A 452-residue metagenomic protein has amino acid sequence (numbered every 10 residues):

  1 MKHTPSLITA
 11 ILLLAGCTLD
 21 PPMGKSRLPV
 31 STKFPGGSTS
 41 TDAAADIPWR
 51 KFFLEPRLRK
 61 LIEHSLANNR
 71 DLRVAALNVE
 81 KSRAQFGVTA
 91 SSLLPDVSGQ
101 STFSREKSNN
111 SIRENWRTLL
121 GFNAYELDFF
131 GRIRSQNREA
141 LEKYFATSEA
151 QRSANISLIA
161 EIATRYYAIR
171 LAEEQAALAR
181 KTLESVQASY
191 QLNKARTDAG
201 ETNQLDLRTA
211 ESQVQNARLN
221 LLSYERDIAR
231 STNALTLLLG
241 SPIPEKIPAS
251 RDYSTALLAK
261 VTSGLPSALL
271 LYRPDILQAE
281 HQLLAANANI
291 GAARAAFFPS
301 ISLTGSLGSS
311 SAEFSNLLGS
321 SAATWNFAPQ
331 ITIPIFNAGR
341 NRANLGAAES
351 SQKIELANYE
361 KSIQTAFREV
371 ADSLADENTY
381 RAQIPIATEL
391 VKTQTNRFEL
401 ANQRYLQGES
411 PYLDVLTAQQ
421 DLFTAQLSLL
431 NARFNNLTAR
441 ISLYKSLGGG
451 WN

Functional and structural regions predicted by a protein language model:
K2-A67, R138-L141, E225-L271, L277 (+3 more regions): Terminal intrinsically disordered/low-complexity segments used for targeting and assembly
S38-S40, A44-F53, L58, E63 (+4 more regions): Small/polar, glycine/serine/threonine/aspartate-rich low-complexity segments that form flexible
R73-S91, Q100-T102, L284: Short, acidic/charged, Gly/Pro-enriched secondary-structure junctions
R73-V74, A90-S91, L127-N155, L205 (+7 more regions): Sec/SRP-type N-terminal targeting helices
I133, E149-L265, D376, D421-L422: Periplasmic alpha-helical coiled-coil/stalk elements that build and connect Gram-negative outer-membrane
Q187-A188, N216-P244, A293, Y380 (+1 more regions): Short segments within alpha-helical structural elements
G200-N203, A366, S373, G408-Y412: Alpha-helical heptad-repeat coiled-coil segments that mediate oligomerization/polymerization in large
